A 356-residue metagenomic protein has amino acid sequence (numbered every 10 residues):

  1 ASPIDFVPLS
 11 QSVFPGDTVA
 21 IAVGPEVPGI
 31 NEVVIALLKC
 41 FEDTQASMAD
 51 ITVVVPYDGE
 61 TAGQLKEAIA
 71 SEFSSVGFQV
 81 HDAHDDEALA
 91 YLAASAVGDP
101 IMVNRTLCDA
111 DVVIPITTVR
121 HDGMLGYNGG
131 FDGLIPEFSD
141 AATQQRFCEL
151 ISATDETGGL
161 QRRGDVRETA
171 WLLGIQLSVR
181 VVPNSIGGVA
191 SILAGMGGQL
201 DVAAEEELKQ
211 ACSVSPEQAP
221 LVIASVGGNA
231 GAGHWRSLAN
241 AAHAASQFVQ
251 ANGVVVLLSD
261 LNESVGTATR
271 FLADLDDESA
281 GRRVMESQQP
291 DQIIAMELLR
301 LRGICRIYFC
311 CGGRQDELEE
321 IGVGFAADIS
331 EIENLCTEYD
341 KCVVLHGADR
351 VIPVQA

Functional and structural regions predicted by a protein language model:
I4-A22, D43-M48, S213-L221, F248-Q250 (+1 more regions): Glycine-rich phosphate/diphosphate-binding loops that line cofactor/substrate pockets in enzymes
D17-P28, T52-Y57, I223-S225: Short glycine-rich or small-residue beta-strand-to-loop segments that form or flank ligand, phosphate, metal/Fe-S
A20-A22, I114-I116, L221-S225, V256 (+1 more regions): Structural motif
V27-M48, T52, A239-F248: Histidine-anchored nucleotide/phosphate-binding helix
M48-G59, V80, R180, V254-D260 (+1 more regions): Short internal beta-strands
E67-L89, E278-I293, R302: A glycine-rich helix N-cap at a beta->alpha junction
V76-Q218: Conserved, well-structured core segments that form the ligand-binding/active-site neighborhood of functional domains
L238-A356: C-terminal non-catalytic interaction/assembly regions of soluble proteins
